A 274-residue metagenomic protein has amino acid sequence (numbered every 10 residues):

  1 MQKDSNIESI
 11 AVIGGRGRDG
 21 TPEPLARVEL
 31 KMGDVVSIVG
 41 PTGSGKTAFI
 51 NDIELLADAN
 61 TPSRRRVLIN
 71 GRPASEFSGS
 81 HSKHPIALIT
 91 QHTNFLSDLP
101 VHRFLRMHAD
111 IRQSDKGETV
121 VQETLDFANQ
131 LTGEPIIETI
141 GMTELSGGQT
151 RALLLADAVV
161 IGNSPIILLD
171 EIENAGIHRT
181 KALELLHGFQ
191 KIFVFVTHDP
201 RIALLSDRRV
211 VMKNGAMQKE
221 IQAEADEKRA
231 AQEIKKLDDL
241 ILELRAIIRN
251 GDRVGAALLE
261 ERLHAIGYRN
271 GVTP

Functional and structural regions predicted by a protein language model:
T47: Walker A/P-loop
E54-D58: Helix-to-loop junction immediately C-terminal to a conserved catalytic motif
R72-A87: ABC ATPase NBD coupling module
L88, H92, S97-K116, V120-T124: Q-loop/switch helix immediately C-terminal to the Walker
T119-I140: Conserved ABC ATPase "signature" region
G147-I167: GG-anchored amphipathic helix commonly corresponding to the ABC/SMC/Rad50 NBD signature/C-loop
L204-M212: Conserved catalytic segment of ABC-fold P-loop ATPases
A216-N250, A256-L259: Conserved beta-strand-loop-alpha-helix hinge in the C-terminal portion of ABC ATPase nucleotide-binding domains
